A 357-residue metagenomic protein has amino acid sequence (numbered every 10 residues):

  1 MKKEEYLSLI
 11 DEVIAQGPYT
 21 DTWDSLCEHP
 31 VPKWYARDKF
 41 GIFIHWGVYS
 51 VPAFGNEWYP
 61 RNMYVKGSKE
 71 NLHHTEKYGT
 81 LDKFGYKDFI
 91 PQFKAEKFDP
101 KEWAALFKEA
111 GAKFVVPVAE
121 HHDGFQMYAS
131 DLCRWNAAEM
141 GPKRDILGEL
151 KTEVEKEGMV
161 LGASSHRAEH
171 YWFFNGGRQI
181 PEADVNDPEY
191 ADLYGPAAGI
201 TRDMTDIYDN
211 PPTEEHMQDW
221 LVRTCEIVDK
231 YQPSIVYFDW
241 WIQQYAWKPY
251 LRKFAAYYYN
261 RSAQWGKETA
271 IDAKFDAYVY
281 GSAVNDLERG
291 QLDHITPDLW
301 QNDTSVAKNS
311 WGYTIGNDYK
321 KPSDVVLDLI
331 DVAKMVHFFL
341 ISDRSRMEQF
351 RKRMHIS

Functional and structural regions predicted by a protein language model:
M1-S357: Mature catalytic domains of secreted/periplasmic carbohydrate-active enzymes
